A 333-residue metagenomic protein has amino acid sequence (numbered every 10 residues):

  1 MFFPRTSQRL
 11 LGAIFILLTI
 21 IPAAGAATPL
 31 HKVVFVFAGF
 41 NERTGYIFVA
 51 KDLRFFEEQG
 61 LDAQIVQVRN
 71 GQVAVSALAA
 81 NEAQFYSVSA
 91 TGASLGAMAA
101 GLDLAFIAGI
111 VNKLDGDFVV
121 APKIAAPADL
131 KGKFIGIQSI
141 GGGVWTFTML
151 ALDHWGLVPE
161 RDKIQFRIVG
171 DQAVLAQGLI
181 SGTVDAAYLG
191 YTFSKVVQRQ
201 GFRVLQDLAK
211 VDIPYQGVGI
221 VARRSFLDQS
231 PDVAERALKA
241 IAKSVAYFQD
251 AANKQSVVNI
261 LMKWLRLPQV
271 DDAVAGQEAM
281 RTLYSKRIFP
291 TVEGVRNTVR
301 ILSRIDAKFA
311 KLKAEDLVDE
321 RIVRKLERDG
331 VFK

Functional and structural regions predicted by a protein language model:
F2-G12: Bacterial N-terminal signal peptides that target proteins for export
L11-P22: Bacterial N-terminal signal peptides
I21, F48, L95, M149 (+4 more regions): Predominant activation on well-ordered alpha-helical scaffold segments within soluble catalytic domains
A27-D171, L175-S181, D185-Y191, L205-L208 (+1 more regions): Short, glycine-/small- and polar/acidic-enriched structural segments that line small-molecule recognition paths
A83, S87, M280-G294, K325-V331: Short amphipathic alpha-helical segments at helix boundaries and their inter-helical linkers
G92, A173-L265: Pocket-lining segment of extracytoplasmic ligand-binding domains
D228-A310: Secondary-structure end/capping motifs
V299-K333: Conserved C-terminal helix/tail region of periplasmic/extracytoplasmic solute-binding proteins
